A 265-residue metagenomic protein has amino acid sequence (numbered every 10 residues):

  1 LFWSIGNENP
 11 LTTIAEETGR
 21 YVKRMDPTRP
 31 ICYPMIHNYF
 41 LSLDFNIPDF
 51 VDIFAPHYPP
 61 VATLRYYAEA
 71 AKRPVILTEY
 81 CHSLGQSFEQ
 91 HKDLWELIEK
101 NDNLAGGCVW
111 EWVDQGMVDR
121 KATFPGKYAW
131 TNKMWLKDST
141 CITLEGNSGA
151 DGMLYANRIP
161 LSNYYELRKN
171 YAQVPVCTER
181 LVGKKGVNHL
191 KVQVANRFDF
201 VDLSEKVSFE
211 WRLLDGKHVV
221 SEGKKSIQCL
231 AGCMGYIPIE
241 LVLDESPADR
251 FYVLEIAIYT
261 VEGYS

Functional and structural regions predicted by a protein language model:
L1-Q193, R197-E205, E210-H218: Extended substrate-binding grooves/exosites of carbohydrate-active enzymes
F209-Y252, Y259-V261: Intrinsically disordered, low-complexity Pro/Gly/Ser/Thr-rich segments with frequent PxxP/GP/PP motifs and embedded
G263-S265: Short beta-strand elements
